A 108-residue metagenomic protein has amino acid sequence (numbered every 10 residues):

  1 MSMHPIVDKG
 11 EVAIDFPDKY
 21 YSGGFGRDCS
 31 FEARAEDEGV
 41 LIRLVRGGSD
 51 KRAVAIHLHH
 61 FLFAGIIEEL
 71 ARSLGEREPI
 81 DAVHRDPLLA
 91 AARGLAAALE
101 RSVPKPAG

Functional and structural regions predicted by a protein language model:
M1-G108: Positively charged, low-complexity terminal tracts and the immediately adjacent first secondary-structure elements
